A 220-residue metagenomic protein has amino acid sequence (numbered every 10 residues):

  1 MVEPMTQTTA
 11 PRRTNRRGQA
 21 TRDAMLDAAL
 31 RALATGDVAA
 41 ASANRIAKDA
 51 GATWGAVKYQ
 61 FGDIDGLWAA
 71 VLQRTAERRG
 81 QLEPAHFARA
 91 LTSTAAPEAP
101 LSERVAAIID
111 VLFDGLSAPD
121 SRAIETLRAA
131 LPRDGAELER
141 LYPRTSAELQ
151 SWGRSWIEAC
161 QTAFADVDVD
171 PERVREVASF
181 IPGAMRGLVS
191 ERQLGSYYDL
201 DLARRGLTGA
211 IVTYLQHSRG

Functional and structural regions predicted by a protein language model:
M1-T9, T92, V111-D114, G153-D166 (+2 more regions): C-terminal peripheral helix-coil segments that are non-catalytic and often amphipathic
A10-N15: Short Lys/Arg-rich basic patches
T21-A24, A28, A32-A70, R74: Helix-turn-helix
A24, A28-T35, L82-R89, S93 (+2 more regions): Solvent-exposed, amphipathic alpha-helical segments
V38, F61, A129-E137: Short helix-capping/turn signature of helix-turn-helix
W68-A70, G80, T162, V189: Short, Lys/Arg-enriched C-terminal cap helix and immediately downstream tail that follows
Q73-A107: Amphipathic alpha-helical linker/stalk segments
G80-H86, E103, S117-L127, G135-A165 (+2 more regions): Amphipathic alpha-helical packing segments from all-alpha helical-bundle domains
